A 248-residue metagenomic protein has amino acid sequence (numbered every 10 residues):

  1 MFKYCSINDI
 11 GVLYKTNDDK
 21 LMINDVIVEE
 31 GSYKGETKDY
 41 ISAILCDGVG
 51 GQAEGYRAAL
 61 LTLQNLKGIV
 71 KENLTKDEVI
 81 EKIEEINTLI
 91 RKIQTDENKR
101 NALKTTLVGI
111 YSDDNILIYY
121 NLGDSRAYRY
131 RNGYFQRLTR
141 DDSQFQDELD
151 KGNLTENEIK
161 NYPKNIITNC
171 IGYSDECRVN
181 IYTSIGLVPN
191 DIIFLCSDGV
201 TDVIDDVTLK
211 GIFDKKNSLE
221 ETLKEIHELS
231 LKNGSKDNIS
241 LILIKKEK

Functional and structural regions predicted by a protein language model:
M1-K248: PP2C/PPM-type serine/threonine phosphatase catalytic domain
